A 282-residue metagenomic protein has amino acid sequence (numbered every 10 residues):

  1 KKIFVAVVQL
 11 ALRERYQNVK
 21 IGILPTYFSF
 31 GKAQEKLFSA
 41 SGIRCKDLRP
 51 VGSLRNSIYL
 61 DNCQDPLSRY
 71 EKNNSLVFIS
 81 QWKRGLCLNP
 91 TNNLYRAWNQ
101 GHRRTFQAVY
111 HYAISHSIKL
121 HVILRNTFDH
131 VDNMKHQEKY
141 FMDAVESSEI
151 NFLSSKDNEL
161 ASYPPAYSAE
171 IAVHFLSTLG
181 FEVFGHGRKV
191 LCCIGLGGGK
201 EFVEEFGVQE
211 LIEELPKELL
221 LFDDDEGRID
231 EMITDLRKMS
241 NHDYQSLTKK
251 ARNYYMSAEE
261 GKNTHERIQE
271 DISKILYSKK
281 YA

Functional and structural regions predicted by a protein language model:
K1-I58, A161, G180: Active-site and donor-binding regions of nucleotide-sugar-utilizing enzymes
K2-V5, L120, F152, V190: Hydrophobic beta-strand scaffold residues
L10-R13, A33-E35, L54-N56, Q81-G85 (+4 more regions): Short, solvent-exposed loop/turn segments at secondary-structure junctions
L24, C45, P50, E146-S147 (+1 more regions): Catalytic binding pocket for nucleotide-activated donors in carbohydrate/polymer assembly enzymes
T26, S75, E170-I171: Structural motif
N56-M142: Conserved catalytic-core segment of nucleotide-activated headgroup transferases in glycan assembly
T127-H186: Donor nucleotide-activated moiety binding/catalytic core segment of transferases that use nucleotide-activated donors
A258-A282: C-terminal alpha-helical cap of glycosyltransferases
